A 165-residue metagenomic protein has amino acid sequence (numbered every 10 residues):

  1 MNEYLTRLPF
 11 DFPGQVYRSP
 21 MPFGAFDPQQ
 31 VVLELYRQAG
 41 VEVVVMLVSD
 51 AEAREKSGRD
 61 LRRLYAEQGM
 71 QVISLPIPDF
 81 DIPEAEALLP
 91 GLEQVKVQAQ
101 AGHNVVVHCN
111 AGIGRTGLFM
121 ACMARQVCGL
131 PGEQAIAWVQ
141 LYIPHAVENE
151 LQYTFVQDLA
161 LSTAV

Functional and structural regions predicted by a protein language model:
M1-V106, L118-V165: Cys-dependent protein tyrosine phosphatase-like superfamily
C109: Short cysteine clusters
G112: Conserved G/P- and acidic residue-centered "switch" motifs that form tight phosphate/ATP-binding loops in soluble
R115: Conserved SAM/SAH-binding loop-helix junction of Class I S-adenosyl-L-methionine-dependent methyltransferases
